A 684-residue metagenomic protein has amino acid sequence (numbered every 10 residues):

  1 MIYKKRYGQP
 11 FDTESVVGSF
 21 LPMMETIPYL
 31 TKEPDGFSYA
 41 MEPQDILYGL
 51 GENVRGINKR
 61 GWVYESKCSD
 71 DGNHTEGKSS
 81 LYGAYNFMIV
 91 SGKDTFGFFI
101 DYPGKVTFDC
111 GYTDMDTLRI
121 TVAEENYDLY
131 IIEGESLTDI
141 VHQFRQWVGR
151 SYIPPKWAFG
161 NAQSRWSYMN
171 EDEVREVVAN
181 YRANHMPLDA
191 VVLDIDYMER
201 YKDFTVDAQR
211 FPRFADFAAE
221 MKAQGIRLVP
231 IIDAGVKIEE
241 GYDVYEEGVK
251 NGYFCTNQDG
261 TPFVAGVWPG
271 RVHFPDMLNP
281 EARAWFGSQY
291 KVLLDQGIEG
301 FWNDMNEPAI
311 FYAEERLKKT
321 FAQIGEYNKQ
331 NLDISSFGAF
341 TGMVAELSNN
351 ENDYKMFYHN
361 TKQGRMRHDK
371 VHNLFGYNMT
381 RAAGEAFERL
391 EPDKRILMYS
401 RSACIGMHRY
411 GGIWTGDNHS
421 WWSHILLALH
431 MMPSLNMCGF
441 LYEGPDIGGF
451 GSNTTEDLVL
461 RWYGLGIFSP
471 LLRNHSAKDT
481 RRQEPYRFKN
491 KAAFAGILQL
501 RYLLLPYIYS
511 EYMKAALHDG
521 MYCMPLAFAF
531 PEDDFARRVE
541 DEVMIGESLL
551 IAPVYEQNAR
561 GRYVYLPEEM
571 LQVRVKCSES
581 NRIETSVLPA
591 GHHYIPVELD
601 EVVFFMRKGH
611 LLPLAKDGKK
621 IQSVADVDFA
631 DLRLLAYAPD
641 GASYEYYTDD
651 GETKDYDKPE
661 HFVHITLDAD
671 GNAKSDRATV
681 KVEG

Functional and structural regions predicted by a protein language model:
M1-P155, R165-W166, E171, V178-A183 (+5 more regions): Catalytic and substrate-binding clefts that recognize carbohydrates or anionic sugar/phosphate headgroups
M41, L50, S91, F99-Y102 (+11 more regions): Glycine-rich, histidine-containing beta strand-loop boundary motifs that form or position
Y64-C68, L81-A84, R175, R283 (+3 more regions): Short, hydrophobic/amphipathic alpha-helical packing segments that form internal helix faces or helix-helix interfaces
N73, L374-F375, T380-I396, S402-I413 (+3 more regions): Catalytic core of carbohydrate-active enzymes
Y82-N86, K93-T95, P103, N126 (+9 more regions): Extracellular structured ligand-interaction cores
I89-D94, N257-D259, P567-E568: Short acidic-glycine loop/turn motifs at beta-strand connectors
W147-S164, T261-F274: N-terminal small/glycine-rich loop or linker at the start of catalytic domains across soluble metabolic enzymes
P187-F494, A529-F530: Aromatic- and carboxylate-enriched substrate-binding clefts and catalytic-loop regions of carbohydrate-active enzymes
